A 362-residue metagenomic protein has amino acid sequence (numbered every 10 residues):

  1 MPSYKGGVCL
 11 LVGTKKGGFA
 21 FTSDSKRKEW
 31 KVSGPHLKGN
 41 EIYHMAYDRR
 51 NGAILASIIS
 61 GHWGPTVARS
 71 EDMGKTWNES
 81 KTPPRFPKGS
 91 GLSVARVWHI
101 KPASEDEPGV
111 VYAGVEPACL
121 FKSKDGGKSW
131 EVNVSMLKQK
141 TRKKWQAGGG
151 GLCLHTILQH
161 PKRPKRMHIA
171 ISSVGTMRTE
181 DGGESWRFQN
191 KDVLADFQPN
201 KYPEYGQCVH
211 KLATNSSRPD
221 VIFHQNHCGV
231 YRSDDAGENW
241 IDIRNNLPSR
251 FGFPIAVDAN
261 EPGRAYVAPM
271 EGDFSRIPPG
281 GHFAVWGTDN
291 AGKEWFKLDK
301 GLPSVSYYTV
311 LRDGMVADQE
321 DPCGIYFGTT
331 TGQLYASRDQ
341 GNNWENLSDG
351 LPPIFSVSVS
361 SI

Functional and structural regions predicted by a protein language model:
M1-I362: Extracellular glycan-interacting surfaces
